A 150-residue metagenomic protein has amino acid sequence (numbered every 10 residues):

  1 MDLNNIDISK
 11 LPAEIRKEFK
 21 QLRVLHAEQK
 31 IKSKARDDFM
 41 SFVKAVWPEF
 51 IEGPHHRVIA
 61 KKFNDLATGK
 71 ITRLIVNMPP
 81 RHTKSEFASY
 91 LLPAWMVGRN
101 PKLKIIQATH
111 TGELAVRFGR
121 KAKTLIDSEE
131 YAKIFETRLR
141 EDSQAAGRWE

Functional and structural regions predicted by a protein language model:
M1-T72: N-terminal accessory segments
D37, S41, F87-L91, S143: A generic alpha-helix surface/boundary motif
H56, S85-Y90, G112-A115: Short alpha-helical patches at coil-to-helix transitions and adjacent helical residues in well-structured domains
A60-N64, E86-G98: Contiguous, well-ordered alpha-helical segments that form the cores/surfaces of helical PPI scaffolds
K70-P93: Walker A/P-loop
N77-M78, K104-H110: Hydrophobic/aromatic-rich structural module bridging two neighboring secondary-structure elements via a short loop
W95-K104, D127-Y131: Post-Walker A helix-loop "phosphate-sensing" segment adjacent to the P-loop in P-loop NTPases
A108-E150: Conserved nucleotide-state-sensing and coupling region of NTP-binding domains
